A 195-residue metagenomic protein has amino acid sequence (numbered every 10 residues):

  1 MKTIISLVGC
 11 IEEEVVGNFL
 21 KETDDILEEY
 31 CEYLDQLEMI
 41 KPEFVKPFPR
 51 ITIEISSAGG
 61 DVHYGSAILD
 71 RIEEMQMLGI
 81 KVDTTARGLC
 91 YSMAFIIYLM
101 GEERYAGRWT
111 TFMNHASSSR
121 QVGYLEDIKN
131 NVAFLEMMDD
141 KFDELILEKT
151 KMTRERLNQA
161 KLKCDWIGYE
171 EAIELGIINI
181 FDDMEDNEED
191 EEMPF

Functional and structural regions predicted by a protein language model:
M1-F195: Terminal-region recognition feature
